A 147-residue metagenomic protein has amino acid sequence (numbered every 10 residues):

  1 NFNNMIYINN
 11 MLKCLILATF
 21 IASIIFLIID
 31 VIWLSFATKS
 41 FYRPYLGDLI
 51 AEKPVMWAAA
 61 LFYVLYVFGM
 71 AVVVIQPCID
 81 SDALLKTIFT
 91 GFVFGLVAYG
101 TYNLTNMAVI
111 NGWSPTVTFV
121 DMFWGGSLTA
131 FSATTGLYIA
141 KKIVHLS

Functional and structural regions predicted by a protein language model:
N1-N10: N-terminal amphipathic/basic-hydrophobic helices that include classical n-h-c signal peptides and signal-anchor
N10-W124, L128-S147: Juxtamembrane/disordered regions of integral membrane proteins
